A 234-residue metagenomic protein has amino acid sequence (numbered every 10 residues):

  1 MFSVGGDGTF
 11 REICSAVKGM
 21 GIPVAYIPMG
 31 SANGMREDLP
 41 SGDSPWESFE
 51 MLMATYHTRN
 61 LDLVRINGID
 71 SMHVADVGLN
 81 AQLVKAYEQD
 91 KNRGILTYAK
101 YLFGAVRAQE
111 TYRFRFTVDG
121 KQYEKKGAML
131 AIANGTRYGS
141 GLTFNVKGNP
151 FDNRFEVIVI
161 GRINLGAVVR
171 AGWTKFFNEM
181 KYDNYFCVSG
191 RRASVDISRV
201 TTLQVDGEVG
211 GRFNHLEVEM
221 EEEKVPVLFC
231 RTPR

Functional and structural regions predicted by a protein language model:
M1-M20: N-terminal small/polar loop signature for handling phosphorylated ligands or for N-terminal nucleophile
E12-C14, R36-E37, G141-L142, V169 (+1 more regions): Short glycine-/acidic-enriched loop or helix-start segments at secondary-structure transitions that form or flank
G19-A128: Catalytic core of DAGKc-family lipid kinases
D76, A131-F144: Glycine-rich phosphate/pyrophosphate-binding beta-alpha loops
N80-L83, E124-K126, Y138-G141, L165-V168: Short acidic/glycine-rich loop or secondary-structure boundary segments that cap or lie
K91-T97, V146-G166: Gly/Ser/Thr-rich active-site loops/lids in small-molecule metabolic enzymes that frequently grip phosphoryl groups
V118, E124, N149, V159-R234: ATP/nucleoside-binding phosphotransfer catalytic cores, i.e., glycine-rich phosphate-binding loops
